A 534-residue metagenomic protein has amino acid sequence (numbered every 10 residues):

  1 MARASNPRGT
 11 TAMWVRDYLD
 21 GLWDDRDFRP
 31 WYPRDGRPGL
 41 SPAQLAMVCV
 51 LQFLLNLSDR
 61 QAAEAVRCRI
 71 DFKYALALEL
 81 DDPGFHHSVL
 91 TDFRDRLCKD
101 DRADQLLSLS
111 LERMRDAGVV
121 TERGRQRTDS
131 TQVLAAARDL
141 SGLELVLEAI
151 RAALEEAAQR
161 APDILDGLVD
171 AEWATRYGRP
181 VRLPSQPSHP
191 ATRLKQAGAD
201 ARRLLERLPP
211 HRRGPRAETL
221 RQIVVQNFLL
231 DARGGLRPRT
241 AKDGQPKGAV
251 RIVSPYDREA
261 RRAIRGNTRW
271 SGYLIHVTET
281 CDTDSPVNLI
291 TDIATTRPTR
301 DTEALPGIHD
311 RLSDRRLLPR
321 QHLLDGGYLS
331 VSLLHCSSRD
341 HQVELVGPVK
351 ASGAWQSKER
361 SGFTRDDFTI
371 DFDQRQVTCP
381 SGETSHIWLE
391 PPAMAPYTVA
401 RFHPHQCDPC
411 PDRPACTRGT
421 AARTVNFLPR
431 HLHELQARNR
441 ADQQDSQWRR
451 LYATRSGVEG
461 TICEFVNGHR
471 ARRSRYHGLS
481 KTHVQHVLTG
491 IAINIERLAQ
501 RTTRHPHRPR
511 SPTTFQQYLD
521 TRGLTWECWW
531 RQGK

Functional and structural regions predicted by a protein language model:
M1-D35: Basic, low-complexity segments
W14-Y18, M47, A65: Residue-level detector of alpha-helical secondary structure
L22-R26, R69, K73, G468: A short secondary-structure junction motif
P30-P42, L55-R102, L106: Trp/Phe/Arg-rich N-terminal binding region typifying the photolyase-homology
Q44-N56, T295: Alpha-helical support elements that line or immediately flank enzyme active sites and cofactor-binding pockets
Q61, V66, D82-P83, T91-K534: Anion-binding and metal-coordination hotspots
